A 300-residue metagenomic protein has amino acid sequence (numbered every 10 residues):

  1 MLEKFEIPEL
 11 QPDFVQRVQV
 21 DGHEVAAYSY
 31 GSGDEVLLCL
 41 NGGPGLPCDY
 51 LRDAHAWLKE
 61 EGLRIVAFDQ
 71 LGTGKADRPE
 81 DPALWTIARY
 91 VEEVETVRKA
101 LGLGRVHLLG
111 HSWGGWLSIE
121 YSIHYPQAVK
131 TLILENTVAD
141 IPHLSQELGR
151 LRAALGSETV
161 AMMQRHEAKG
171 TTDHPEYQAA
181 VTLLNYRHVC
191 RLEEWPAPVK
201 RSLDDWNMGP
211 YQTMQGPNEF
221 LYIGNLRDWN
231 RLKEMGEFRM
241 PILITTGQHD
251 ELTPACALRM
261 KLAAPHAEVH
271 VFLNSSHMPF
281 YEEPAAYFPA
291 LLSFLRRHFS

Functional and structural regions predicted by a protein language model:
K4-E24: N-terminal cap/lid segment of alpha/beta-hydrolase-fold proteins
H23-P79, A83: Conserved HGGG/HGGXW glycine-rich cap/lid loop of the alpha/beta-hydrolase fold
A67-W113: Active-site loop/oxyanion-hole signature of alpha/beta-hydrolase fold enzymes
G104-E147: Conserved hydrolase catalytic core segment
T131-T171: Flexible "cap/lid" loop of the alpha/beta hydrolase fold
A161-L243: Alpha/beta-hydrolase
L232-S275: Conserved loop-alpha-helix segment in the C-terminal half of the alpha/beta-hydrolase fold that carries the catalytic
A267-S300: Catalytic active-site module of serine/aspartate enzymes centered on a nucleophile-bearing elbow/loop
